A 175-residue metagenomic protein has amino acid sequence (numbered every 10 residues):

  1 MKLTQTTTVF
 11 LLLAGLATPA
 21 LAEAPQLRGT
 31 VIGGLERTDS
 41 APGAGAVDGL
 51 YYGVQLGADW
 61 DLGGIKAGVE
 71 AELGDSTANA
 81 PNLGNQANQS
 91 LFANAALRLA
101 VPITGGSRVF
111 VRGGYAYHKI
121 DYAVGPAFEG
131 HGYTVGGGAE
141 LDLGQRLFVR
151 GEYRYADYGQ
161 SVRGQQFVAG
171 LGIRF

Functional and structural regions predicted by a protein language model:
M1-Q26: Cleavable N-terminal export/targeting peptides
P19-F175: Gram-negative outer-membrane beta-barrel domains
